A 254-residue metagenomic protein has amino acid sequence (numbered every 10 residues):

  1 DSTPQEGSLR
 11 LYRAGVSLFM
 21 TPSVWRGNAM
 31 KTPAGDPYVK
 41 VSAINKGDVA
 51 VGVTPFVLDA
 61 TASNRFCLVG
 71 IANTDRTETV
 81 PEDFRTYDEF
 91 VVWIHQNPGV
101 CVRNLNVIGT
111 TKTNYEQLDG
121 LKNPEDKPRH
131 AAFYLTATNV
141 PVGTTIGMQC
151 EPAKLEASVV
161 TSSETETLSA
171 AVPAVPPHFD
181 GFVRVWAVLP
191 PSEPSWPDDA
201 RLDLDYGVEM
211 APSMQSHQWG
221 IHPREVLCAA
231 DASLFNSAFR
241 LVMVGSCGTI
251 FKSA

Functional and structural regions predicted by a protein language model:
D1-A254: Extracellular/luminal regions of secreted and cell-surface proteins that mediate adhesion/ECM remodeling
